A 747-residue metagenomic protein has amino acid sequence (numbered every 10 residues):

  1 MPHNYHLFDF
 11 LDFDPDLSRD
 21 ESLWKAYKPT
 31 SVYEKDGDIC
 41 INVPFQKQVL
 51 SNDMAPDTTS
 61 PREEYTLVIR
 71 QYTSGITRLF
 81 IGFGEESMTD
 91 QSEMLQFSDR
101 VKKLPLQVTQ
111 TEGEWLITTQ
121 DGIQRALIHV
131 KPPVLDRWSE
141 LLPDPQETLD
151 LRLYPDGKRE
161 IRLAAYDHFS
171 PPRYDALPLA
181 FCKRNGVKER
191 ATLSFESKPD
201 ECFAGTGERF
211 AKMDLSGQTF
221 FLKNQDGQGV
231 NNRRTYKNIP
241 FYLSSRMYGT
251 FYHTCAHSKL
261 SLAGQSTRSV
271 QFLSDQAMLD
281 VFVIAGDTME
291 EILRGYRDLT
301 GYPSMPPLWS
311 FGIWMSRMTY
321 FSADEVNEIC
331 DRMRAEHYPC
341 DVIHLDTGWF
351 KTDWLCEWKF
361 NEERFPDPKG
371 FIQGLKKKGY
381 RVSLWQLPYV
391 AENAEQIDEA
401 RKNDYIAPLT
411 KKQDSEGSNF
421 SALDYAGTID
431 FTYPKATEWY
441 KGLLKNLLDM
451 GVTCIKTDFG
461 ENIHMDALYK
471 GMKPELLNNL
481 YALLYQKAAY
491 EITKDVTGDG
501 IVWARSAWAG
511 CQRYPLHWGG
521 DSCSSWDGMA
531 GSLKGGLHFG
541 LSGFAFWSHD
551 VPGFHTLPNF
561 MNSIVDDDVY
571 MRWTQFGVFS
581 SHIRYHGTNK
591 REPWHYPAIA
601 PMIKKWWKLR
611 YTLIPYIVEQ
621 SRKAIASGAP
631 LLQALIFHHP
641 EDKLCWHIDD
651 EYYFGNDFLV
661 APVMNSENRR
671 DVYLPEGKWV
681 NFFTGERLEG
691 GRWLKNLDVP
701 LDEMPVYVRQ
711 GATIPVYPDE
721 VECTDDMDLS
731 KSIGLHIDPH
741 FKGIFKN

Functional and structural regions predicted by a protein language model:
P2-L17, S22, F45-L50, T58-P61 (+8 more regions): Catalytic and substrate-binding clefts that recognize carbohydrates or anionic sugar/phosphate headgroups
K35, Q71-G75: Residue-level recognition of beta-strand termini and adjacent short loop/turns
A55-P56, T66-L67, G227-V230, K237-I239 (+12 more regions): Generic recognition of flexible, low-complexity loop/linker segments
Y65, L79-F80, D90, L95 (+1 more regions): Beta-strand-rich binding/interaction modules
S74, G82-G84, G113, Q120-Q124 (+22 more regions): An acidic- and aromatic-residue-enriched active-site/binding cleft used to recognize and process polar
G82-G84, D144, D156, R173 (+4 more regions): Aromatic- and carboxylate-enriched substrate-binding clefts and catalytic-loop regions of carbohydrate-active enzymes
Y490-D495, D499-G500, A507-W518, G528-G531 (+2 more regions): Catalytic core of carbohydrate-active enzymes
